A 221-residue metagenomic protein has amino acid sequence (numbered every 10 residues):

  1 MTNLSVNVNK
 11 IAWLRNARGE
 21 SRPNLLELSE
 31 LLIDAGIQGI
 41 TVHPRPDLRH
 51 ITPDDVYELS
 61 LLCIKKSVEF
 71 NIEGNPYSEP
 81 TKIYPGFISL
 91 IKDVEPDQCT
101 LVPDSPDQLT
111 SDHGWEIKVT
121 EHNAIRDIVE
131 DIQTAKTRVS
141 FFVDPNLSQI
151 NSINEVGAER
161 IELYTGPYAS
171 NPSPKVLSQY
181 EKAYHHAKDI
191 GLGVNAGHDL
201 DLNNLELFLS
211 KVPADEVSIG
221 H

Functional and structural regions predicted by a protein language model:
M1-A17, L109-H113, I125-T134: N-terminal small/glycine-rich loop or linker at the start of catalytic domains across soluble metabolic enzymes
M1-F70, P76-S78, K92-V94, N151-V156 (+2 more regions): Conserved N-terminal beta1-alpha1 strand-loop-helix module at the mouth
N7-W13, R45-D47, E73-E79, D104-P106 (+5 more regions): Active-site beta-loop-alpha junctions enriched in small/polar residues
N16-R18, L109-N123, G166-L177: Glycine-rich tight-turn/loop motif centered on a GG-T
D34, R49-G74, K118-S140, P174-H198 (+2 more regions): Alpha-helix-loop-beta-strand connector modules within alpha/beta enzyme cores
Q38, H43, C99-Q108, R160-N171 (+1 more regions): Glycine-rich phosphate-binding active-site loops on the catalytic face of alpha/beta enzymes
L59, E79-D93, N146-V156, A196 (+1 more regions): Catalytic cores of alpha/beta
S60-K118: Glycine/small-residue-rich loop that forms an oxyanion/phosphate-binding "nest" at active or ligand-binding sites
